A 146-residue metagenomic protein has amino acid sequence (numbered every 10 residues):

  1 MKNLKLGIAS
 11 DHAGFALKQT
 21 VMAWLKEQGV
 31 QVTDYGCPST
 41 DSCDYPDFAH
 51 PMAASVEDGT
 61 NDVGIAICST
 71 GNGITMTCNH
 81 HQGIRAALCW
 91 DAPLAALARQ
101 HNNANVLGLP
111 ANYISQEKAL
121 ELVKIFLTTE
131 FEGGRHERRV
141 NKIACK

Functional and structural regions predicted by a protein language model:
M1, V56-T60, R99-H101: Solvent-exposed alpha-helices and their adjacent loops that cap or buttress functional pockets in soluble metabolic
K2-L6: Extreme N-terminal starter segment of soluble prokaryotic enzymes
G7-A9, A13-G14, A92-K146: C-terminal binding/interaction regions
G7-E27: Glycine-rich phosphate/diphosphate-binding loop of Rossmann-like nucleotide-binding domains
Q31-S42: A short beta-strand-loop structural module common to alpha/beta enzyme folds
F48-A66: Short, structured active-site "lid" loops
A66-N112: Mid-chain, well-packed structural core segment of small domains
